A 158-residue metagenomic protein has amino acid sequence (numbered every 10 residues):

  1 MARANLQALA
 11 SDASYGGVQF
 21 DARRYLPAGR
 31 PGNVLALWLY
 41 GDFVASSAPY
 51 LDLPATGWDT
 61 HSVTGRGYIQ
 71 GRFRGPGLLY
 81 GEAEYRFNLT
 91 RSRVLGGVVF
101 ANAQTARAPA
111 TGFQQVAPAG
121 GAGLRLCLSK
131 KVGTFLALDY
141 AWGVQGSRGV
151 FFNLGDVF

Functional and structural regions predicted by a protein language model:
M1-F100, A106-P109, N153-V157: C-terminal outer-membrane beta-barrel translocator/porin domains of Gram-negative envelope proteins and their
S14-G16, G77, V116-P118, V132 (+1 more regions): Residue-level preference for beta-strand/loop junctions
G16, F20-A22, P118-A122, L136 (+1 more regions): One face of beta-strands
E82-R86, A119-R125: Short glycine-rich, acidic/polar surface loops and turns
T105, W142-V144: Acidic, glycine-rich active-site loops and adjacent beta-strand->loop/helix elements that engage anionic groups
A108-V116: Small/polar, glycine/serine/threonine/aspartate-rich low-complexity segments that form flexible
A122-L126, K131, S147-F158: Outer-membrane beta-barrel "beta-signal"
V132-W142: Low-complexity, intrinsically disordered Gly/Pro/Thr-rich segments
